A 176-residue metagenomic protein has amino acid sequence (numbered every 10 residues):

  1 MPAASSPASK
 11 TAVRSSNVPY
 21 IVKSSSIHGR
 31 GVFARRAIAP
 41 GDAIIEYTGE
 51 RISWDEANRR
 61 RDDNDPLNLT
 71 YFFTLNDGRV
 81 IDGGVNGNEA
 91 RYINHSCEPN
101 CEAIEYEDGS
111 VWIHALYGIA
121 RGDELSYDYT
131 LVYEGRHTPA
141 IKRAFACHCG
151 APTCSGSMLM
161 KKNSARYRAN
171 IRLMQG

Functional and structural regions predicted by a protein language model:
A3-S5, C97-G176: C-terminal SET catalytic tail plus cysteine-rich post-SET Zn-binding segment of SAM-dependent SET-domain
S5, S9-I104, Y167: Catalytic cores of histone-lysine modification enzymes
